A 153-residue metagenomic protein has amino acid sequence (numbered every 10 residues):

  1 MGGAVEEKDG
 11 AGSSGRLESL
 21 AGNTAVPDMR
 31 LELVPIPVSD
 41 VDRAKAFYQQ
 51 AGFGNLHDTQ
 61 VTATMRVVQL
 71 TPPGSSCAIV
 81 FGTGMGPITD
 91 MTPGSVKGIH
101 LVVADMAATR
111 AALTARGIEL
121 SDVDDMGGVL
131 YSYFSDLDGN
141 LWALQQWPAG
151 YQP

Functional and structural regions predicted by a protein language model:
G2-L33, G54-L137, L141-P153: Vicinal oxygen chelate
V38-V41, A63: Conserved beta-strand-loop-alpha-helix junction that forms the acyl-donor binding cleft
D40-N55: Amphipathic alpha-helical segments
